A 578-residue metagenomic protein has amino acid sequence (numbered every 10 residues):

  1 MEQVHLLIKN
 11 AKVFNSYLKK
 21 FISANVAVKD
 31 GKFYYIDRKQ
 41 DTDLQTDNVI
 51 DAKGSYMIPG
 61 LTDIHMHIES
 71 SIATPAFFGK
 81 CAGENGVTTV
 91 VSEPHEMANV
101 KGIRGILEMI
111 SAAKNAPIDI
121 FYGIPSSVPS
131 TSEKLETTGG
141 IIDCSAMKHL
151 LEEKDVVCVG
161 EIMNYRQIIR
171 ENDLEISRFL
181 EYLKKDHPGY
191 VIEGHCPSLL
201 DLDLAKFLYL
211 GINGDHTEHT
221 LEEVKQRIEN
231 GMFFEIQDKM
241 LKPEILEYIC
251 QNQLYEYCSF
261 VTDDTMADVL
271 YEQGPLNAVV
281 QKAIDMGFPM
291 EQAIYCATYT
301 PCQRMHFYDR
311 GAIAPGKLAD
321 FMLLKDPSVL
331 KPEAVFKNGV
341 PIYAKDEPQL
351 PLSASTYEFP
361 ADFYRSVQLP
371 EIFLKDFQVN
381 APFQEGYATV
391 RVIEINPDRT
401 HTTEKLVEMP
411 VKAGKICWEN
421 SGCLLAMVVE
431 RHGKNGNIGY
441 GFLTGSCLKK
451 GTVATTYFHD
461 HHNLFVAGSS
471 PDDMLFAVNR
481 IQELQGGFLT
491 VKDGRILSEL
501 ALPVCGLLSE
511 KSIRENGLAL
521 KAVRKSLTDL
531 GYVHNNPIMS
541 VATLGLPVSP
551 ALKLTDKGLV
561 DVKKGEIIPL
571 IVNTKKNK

Functional and structural regions predicted by a protein language model:
M1-A24, V28-Y34, K39, G83-N85 (+2 more regions): Active-site microenvironment of metallo-dependent hydrolases
H5-L7, D47-N48, T88-V90, I118-F121 (+11 more regions): Structural motif
K39, P94-M97, P125-S127, N164 (+6 more regions): Short, ordered loop/turn segments at secondary-structure junctions
K39-L44, V49-A112, D472: Metal-associated gating/positioning segment near the N- to mid-region
I58-H65, S92-H95, G123, G160 (+3 more regions): Active-site neighborhood of phospho(di)ester-bond hydrolases with catalytic His/Asp-centered motifs
G79-G189, L497-A501: Divalent-metal coordination cores built from histidine and acidic residues
K101-G105, T131-T138, R170-E175, D203-F207 (+8 more regions): Short acidic, glycine/serine/threonine-rich loops at helix termini
G140-G160, Q167-I236, M240-F260, Y271-D285 (+1 more regions): Histidine/acidic residue-rich metal-binding segments in metalloenzymes
